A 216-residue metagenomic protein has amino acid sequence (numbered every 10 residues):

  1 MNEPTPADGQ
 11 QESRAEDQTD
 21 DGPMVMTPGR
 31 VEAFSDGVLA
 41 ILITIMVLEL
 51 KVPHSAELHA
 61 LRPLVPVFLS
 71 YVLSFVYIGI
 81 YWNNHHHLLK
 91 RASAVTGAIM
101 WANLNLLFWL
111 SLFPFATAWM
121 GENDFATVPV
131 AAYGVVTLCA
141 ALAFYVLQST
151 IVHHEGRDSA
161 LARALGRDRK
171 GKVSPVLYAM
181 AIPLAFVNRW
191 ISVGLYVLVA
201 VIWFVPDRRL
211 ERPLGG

Functional and structural regions predicted by a protein language model:
N2-G216: Multi-pass alpha-helical transmembrane bundle typical of ion/small-solute transporters and intramembrane aspartyl
